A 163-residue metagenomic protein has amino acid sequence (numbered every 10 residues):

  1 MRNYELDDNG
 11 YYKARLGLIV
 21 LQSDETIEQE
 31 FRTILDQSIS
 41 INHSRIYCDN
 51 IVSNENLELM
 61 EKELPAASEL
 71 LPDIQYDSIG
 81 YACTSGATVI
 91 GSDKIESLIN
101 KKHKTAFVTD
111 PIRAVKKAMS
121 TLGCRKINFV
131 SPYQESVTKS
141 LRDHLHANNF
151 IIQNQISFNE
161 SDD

Functional and structural regions predicted by a protein language model:
M1-A66, V130, E135-D163: N-terminal glycine-rich anion-binding loop in soluble enzyme alpha/beta folds
Y12-A14, Y76-S78, L122-K126: Short, surface-exposed connector motifs at secondary-structure boundaries
R15, C83-A87, F129: Conserved short-loop catalytic and cofactor-binding motifs
N50-S53, A87-I90, A118: Short active-site-adjacent helix-start/loop capping segments
A66-L70, A118-T121: A generic secondary-structure signal
A67-R113: Glycine/small-residue-rich loop that forms an oxyanion/phosphate-binding "nest" at active or ligand-binding sites
I95-N149: Hydrophobic, well-structured mid-protein blocks that either form specific transmembrane helices
